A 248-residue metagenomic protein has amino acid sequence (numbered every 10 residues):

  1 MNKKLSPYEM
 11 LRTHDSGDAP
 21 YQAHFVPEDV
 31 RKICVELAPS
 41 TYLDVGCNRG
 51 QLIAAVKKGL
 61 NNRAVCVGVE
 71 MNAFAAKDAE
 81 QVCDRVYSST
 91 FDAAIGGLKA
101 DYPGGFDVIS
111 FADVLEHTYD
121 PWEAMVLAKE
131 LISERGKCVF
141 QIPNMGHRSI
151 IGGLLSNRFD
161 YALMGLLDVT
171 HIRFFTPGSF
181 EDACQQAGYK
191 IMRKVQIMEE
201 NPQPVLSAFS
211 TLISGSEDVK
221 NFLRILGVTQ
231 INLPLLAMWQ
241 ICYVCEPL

Functional and structural regions predicted by a protein language model:
M1-G104, V108, W122-M125, S156 (+3 more regions): Conserved N-terminal segment of class I S-adenosyl-L-methionine
A23, T118-Y119, I142, G146: A structural helix-start
V108-V114: A short beta-strand submotif of the Rossmann-like class I SAM-dependent methyltransferase core that lines
E123-E134: A short glycine-rich, Lys/Arg-flanked "PGG" loop and its adjoining helix->strand segment in the class I
F140-Y161: Conserved class I S-adenosyl-L-methionine
A162-S179: Acceptor-substrate binding/catalytic loop of class I
F180-V195: A SAM-dependent methyltransferase catalytic signature shared across enzymes that methylate proteins
